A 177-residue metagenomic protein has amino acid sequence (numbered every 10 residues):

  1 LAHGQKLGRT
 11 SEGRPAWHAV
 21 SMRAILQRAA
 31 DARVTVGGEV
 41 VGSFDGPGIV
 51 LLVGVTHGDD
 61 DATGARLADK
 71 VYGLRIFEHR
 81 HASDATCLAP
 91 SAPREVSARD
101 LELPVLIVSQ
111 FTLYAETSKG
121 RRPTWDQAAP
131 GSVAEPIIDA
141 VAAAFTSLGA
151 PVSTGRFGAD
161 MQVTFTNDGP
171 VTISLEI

Functional and structural regions predicted by a protein language model:
Q5-E12: Charged/polar low-complexity intrinsically disordered segments
S21-G120, P136-I177: N-terminal, polar/charged subdomain of small-to-medium soluble alpha/beta proteins
K119-P130: A charged helix-plus-loop insertion that forms the helical arch/lid used to bind and gate nucleic-acid substrates
V133: Conserved acidic
